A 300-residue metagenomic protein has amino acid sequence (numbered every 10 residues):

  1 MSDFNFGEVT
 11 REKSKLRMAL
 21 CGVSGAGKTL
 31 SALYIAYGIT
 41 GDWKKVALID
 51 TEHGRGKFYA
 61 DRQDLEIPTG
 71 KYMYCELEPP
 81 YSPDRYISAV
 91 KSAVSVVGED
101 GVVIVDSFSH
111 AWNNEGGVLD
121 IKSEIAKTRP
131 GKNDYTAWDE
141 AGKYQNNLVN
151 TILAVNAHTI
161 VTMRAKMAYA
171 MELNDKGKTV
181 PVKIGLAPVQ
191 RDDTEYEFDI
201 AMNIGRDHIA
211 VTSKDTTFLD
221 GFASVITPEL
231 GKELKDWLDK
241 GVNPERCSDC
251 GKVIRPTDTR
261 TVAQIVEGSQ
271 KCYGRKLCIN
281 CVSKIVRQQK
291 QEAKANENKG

Functional and structural regions predicted by a protein language model:
M1-F6: N-terminal pre-Walker A segment at the start of P-loop NTPase domains
G7-V97, V102: Walker A/P-loop NTP-binding active-site region of P-loop NTPases, recognizing the glycine-rich GxxxxGKT/S
V23-G25, N146-E233: Phosphate-binding/switch region of NTP-binding enzymes
R55-Y59, A111-L119, A168-N174, I209-S213: Switch/connector loops and helix/strand junctions flanking conserved nucleotide-binding motifs in nucleotide-processing
V105-D139: Conserved P-loop NTPase nucleotide-binding/switch module
G221-P244, G251, Q291, A295-G300: NTP-binding/hydrolysis catalytic cores, primarily Walker-type P-loop NTPases
N243-K271: Short recognition patches in nucleic-acid-associated and regulatory proteins
Q264-V286: Cysteine-rich micro-motifs
